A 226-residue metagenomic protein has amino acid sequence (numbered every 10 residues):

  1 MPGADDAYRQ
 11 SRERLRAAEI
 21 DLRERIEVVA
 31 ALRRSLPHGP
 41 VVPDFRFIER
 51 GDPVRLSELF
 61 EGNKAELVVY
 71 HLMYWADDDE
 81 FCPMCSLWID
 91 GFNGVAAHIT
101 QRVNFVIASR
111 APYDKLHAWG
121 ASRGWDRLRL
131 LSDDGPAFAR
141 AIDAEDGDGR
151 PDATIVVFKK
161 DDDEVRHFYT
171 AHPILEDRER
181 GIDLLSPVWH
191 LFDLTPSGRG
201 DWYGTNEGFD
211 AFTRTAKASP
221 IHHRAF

Functional and structural regions predicted by a protein language model:
M1-A97, Q101, A121-S122, P136-F226: Non-globular targeting/processing and membrane-anchoring segments
F47, A96-K115, D126-A137: Thiol-based oxidoreductase modules, predominantly thioredoxin-like and allied folds used for disulfide exchange
